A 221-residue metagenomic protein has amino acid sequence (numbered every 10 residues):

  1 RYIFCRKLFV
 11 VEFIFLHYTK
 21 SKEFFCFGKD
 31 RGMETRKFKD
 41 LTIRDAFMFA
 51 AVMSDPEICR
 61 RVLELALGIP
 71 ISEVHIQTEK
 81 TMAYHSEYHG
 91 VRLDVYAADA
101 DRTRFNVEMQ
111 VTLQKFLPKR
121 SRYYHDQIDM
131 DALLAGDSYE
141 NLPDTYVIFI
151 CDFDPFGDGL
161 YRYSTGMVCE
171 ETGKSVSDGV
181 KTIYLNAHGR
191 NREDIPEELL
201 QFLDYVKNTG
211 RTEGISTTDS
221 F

Functional and structural regions predicted by a protein language model:
R1-Y2: Cationic, amphipathic, low-complexity segments that mediate targeting or membrane/lipid association
K7-F221: Elongated, amphipathic alpha-helical interaction scaffolds
